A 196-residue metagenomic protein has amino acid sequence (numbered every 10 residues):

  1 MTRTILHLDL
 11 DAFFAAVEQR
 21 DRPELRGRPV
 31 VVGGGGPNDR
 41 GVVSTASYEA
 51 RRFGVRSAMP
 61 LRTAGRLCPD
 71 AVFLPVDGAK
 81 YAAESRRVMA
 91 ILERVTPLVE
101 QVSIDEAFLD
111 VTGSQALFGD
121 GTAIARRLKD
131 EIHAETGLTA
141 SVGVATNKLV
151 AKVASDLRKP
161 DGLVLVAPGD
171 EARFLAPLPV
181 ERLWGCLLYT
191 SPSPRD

Functional and structural regions predicted by a protein language model:
M1-S191: Gly/Gly-Pro- and Ser/Thr-rich, intrinsically disordered tail segments characteristic of DNA damage-repair and tolerance
P192-D196: A short, hydrophobic C-terminal helix/tail in secreted or cell-surface proteins
